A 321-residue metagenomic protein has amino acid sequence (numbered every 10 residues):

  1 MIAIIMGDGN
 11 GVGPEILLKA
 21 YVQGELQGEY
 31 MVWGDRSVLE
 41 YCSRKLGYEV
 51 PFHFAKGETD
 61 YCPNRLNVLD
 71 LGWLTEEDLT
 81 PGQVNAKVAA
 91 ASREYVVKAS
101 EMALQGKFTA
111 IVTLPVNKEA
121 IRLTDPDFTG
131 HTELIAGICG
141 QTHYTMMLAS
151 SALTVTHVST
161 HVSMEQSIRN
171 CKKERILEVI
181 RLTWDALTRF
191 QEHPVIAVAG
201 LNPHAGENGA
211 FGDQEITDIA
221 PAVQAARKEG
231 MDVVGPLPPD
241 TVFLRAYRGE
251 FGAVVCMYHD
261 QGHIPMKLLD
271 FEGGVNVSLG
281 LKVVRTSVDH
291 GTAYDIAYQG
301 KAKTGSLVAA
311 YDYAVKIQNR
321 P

Functional and structural regions predicted by a protein language model:
M1-H131, E174-M257, Q261-V275, L281-T286 (+2 more regions): Contiguous, glycine/small-aliphatic-enriched amphipathic segments in soluble metabolic enzymes
L123-T145: Glycine/threonine-rich beta-strand-loop-alpha-helix active-site module that forms ligand/phosphate-binding
G137-L153, L279-D295: Short, flexible loop segments at boundaries between secondary-structure elements
L148-N170, E174-L177: Ligand-binding beta-strand-loop-alpha-helix segment within the catalytic cores of soluble metabolic enzymes
